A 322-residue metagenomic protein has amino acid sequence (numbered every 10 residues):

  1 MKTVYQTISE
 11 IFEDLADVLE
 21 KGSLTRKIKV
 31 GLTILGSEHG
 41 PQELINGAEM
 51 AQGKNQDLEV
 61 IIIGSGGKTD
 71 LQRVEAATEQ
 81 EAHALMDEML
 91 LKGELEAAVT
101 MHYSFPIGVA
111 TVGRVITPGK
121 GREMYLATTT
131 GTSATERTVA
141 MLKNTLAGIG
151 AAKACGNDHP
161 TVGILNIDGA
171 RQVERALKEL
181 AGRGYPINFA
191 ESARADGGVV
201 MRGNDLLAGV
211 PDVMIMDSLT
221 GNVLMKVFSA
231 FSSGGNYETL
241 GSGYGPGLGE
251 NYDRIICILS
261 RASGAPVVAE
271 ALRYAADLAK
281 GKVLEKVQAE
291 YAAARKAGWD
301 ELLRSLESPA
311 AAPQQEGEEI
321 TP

Functional and structural regions predicted by a protein language model:
K2-S65: N-terminal phosphate-binding or glycine-rich loops at protein starts, especially the Walker A/P-loop of NTPases
T3-L15, Q72-L95, A134-R137, A195-A208 (+1 more regions): Glycine-rich oxoanion-binding loops at beta->alpha junctions
T25, D57-E59, C155-V162, P186-R194 (+3 more regions): Flexible, glycine/charged-enriched surface loops at secondary-structure junctions
I28-Q42, G131-L142, I258-A265: Short, glycine-rich nucleotide/cofactor-binding loops
G40-Q42, K54-I61, T135-G197, D212: Glycine-rich phosphate/diphosphate-binding loop of Rossmann-like nucleotide-binding domains
D70-L126: N-terminal glycine-rich phosphate/adenylate-binding segment common to multiple enzyme folds
L71-Q72, Q80-A84, V173-S233: Active-site rim loops that border cofactor/substrate pockets in soluble metabolic enzymes
P106, T117-A134, A208-D300, R304-E307: Glycine-rich phosphate/nucleotide-binding loop
